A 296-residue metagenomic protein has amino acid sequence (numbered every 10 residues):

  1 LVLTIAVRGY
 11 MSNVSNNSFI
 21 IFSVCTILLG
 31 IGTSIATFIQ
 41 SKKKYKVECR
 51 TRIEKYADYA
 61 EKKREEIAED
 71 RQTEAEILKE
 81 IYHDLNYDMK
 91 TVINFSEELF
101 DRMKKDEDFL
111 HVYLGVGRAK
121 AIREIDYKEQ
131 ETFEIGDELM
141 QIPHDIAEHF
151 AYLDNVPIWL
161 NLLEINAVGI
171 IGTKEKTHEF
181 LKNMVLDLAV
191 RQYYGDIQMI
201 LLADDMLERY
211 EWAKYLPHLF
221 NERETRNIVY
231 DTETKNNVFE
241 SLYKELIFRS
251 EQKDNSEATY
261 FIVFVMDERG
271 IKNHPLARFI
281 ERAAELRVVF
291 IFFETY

Functional and structural regions predicted by a protein language model:
L1-Y296: Accessory regions of macromolecular translocation/handling assemblies
